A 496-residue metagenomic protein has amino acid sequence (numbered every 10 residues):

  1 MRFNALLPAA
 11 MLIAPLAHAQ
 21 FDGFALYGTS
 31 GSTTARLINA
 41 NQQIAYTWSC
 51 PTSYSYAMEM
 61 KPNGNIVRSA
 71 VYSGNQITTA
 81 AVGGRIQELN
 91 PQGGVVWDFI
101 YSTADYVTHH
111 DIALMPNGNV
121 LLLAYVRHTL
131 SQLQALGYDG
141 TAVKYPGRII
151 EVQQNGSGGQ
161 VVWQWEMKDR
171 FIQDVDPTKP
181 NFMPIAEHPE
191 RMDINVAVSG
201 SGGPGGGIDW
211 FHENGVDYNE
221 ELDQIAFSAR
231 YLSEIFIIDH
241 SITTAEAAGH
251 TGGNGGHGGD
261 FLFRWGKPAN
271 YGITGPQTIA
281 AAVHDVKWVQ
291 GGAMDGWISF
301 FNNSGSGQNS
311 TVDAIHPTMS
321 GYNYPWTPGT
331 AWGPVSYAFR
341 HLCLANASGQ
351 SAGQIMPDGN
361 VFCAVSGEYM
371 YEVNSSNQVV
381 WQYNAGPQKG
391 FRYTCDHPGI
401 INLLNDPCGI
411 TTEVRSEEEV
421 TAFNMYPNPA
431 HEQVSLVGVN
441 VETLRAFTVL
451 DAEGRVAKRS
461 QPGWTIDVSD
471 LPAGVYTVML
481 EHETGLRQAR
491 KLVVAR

Functional and structural regions predicted by a protein language model:
R2, R148, R230, R392 (+2 more regions): Basic side chains
R2-A9: Sec-dependent signal peptide recognition, specifically the positively charged N-region followed immediately by
L6, G74, A80, E418-E419: Short hydrophobic "helix-edge" motifs at membrane interfaces and signal-peptide entry regions
P8, A40, E417-R496: C-terminal outer-membrane/trafficking sorting elements
A14-L16: N-terminal signal peptide c-region/cleavage motif recognized by signal peptidases
A19-T411: Histidine-/acidic-rich catalytic cores in large beta-rich domains
